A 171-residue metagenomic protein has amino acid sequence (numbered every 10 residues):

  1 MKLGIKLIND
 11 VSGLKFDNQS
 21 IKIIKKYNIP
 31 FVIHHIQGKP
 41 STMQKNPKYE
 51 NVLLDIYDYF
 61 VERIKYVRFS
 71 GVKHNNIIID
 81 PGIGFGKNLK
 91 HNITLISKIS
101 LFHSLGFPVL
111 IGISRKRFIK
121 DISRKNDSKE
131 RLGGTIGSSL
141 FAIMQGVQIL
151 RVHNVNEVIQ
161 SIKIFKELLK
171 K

Functional and structural regions predicted by a protein language model:
M1-Y66, G86-K171: Active-site-adjacent loop and "lid" segments of alpha/beta metabolic enzymes
R68-S70: Conserved C-terminal portion of the radical SAM core fold that forms the substrate/S-adenosylmethionine-binding
K73-N76: Short acidic capping loops at alpha-helix termini that bridge into adjacent secondary structure
I83: Active-site metal-binding loops of divalent metal-dependent hydrolases
